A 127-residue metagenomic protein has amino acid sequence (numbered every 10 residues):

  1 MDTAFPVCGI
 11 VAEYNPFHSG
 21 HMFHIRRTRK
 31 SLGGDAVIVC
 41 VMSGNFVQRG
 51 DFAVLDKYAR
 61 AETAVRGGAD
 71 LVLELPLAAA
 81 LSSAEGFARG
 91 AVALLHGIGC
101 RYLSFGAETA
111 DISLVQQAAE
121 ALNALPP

Functional and structural regions predicted by a protein language model:
M1-P127: Nucleotidyltransferase catalytic core that binds NTPs
